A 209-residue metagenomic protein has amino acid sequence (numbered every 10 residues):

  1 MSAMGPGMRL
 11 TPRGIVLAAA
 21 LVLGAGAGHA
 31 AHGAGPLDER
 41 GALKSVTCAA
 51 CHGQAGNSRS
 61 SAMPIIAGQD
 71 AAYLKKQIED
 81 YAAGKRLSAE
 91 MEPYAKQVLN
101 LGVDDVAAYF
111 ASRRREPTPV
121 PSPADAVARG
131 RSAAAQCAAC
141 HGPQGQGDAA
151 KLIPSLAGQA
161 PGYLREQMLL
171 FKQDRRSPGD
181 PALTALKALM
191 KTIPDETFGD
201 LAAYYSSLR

Functional and structural regions predicted by a protein language model:
S2-L17: Bacterial N-terminal signal peptides that target proteins for export
G14-G26: Bacterial N-terminal signal peptides
L21-L23, L74, L164: Residue-level signal for nonpolar/aromatic packing positions in well-ordered secondary structure
H32-A55, T118, S122-Q146, A160: Sequence/structural segment immediately N-terminal to covalent heme-attachment motifs in c-type and related
P36-Y94: Long, charged N-terminal interaction/targeting segments
L43-Q54, A72, K76-E79, D104-A108 (+5 more regions): C-type cytochrome heme c attachment motif
R59-I65, Y81-R114, T118-A124, A150-S155 (+1 more regions): Axial heme c-ligation environment in periplasmic c-type cytochrome domains
